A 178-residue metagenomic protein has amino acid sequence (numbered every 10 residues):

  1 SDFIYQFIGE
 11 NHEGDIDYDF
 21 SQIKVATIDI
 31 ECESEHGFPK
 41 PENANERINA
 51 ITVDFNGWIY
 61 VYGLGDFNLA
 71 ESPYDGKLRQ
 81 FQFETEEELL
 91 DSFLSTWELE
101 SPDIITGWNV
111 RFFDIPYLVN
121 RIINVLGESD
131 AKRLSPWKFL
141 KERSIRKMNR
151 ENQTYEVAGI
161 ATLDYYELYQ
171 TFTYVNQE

Functional and structural regions predicted by a protein language model:
S1-S101: DnaQ-like (DEDDh/DEDDy) 3′-5′ exonuclease domain used for proofreading and 3′-end trimming on nucleic acids
L69-N176: Conserved DEDDh/DEDDy metal-dependent 3′-5′ exonuclease domain
